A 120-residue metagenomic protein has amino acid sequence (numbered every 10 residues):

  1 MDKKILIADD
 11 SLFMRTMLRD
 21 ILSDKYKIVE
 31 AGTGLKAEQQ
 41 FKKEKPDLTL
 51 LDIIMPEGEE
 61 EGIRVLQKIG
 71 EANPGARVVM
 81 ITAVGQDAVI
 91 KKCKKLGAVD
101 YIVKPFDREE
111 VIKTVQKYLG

Functional and structural regions predicted by a protein language model:
D2-F13, L18, T49: Conserved acidic segment of CheY-like receiver
L12-V29, Y118: Two-component/phosphorelay signaling modules centered on CheY-like receiver
Y26-G34, Q40: Short hydrophobic/Thr-rich beta-strand motif most characteristic of the beta2 strand and flanking loop of CheY-like
Q39, E61-P74: Short amphipathic alpha-helix used as the core "switch/output" element in two-component signaling
E44-L50, M55: Active-site beta3 strand of CheY-like receiver
A88, F106-V115: C-terminal output helix
